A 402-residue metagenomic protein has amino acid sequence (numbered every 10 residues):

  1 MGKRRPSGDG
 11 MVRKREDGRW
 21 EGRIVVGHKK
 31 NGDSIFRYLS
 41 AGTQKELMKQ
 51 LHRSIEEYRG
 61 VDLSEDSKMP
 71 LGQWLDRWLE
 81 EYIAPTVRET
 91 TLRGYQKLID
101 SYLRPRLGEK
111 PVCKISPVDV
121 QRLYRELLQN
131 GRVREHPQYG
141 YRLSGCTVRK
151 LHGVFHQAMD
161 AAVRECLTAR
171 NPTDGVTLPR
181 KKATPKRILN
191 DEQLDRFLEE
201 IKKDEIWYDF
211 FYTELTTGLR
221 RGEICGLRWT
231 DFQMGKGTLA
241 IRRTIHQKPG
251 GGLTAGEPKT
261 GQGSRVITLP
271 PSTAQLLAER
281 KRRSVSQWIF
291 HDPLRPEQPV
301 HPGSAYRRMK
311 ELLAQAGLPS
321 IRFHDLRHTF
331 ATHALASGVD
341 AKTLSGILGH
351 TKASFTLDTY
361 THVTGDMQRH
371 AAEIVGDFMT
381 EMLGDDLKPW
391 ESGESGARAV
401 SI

Functional and structural regions predicted by a protein language model:
M1-K3, E199, K236, P249-G250 (+5 more regions): C-terminal secondary-structure termini that scaffold catalytic or DNA-interacting sites
M1-S40, R243: Short, Arg/Lys-rich segments that mark the N-terminal edge of DNA/RNA- and chromatin-recognition modules
R4-R5, R132-P137, Y141, E199-Y208 (+5 more regions): Short, basic (Lys/Arg/His-rich) helix/loop patches that form interaction surfaces in the mid-to-C-terminal regions
G22, V120, F155, M159 (+6 more regions): Short, basic/aromatic-rich helical patch in the C-terminal catalytic core of site-specific tyrosine
G42, R180, I245-Q247, L348-I374: Catalytic-site neighborhood detector that most strongly recognizes the C-terminal catalytic loop/helix of tyrosine
Q50, E65-V163, P172-T177, Y306-E311: Short, Lys/Arg-enriched alpha-helical recognition elements, typified by the DNA-recognition helix
V133-G145, R149-L151, R164-L227, M234-G235 (+5 more regions): Basic, Lys/Arg- and aromatic-enriched nucleic-acid-binding interface segment
D231-T238, S320, V339-T361, R369: Short, polar N-cap/turn motifs at the start of nucleic acid-interacting alpha helices
